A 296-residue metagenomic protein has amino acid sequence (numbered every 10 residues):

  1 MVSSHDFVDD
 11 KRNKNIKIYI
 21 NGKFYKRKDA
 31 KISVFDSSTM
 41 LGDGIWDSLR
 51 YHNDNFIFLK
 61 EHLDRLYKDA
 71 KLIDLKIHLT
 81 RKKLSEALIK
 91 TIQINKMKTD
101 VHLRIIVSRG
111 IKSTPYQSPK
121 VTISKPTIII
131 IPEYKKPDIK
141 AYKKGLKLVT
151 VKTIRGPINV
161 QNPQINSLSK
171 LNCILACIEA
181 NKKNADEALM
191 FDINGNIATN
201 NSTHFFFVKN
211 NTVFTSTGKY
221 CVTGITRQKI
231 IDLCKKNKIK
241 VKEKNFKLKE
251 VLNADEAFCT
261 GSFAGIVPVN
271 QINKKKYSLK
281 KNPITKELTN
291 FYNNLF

Functional and structural regions predicted by a protein language model:
M1-K90, I94, S108, Y116-F296: Helix-start/capping segments and mature chain N-termini
D100-V107: ATP-grasp fold ATP-binding core
